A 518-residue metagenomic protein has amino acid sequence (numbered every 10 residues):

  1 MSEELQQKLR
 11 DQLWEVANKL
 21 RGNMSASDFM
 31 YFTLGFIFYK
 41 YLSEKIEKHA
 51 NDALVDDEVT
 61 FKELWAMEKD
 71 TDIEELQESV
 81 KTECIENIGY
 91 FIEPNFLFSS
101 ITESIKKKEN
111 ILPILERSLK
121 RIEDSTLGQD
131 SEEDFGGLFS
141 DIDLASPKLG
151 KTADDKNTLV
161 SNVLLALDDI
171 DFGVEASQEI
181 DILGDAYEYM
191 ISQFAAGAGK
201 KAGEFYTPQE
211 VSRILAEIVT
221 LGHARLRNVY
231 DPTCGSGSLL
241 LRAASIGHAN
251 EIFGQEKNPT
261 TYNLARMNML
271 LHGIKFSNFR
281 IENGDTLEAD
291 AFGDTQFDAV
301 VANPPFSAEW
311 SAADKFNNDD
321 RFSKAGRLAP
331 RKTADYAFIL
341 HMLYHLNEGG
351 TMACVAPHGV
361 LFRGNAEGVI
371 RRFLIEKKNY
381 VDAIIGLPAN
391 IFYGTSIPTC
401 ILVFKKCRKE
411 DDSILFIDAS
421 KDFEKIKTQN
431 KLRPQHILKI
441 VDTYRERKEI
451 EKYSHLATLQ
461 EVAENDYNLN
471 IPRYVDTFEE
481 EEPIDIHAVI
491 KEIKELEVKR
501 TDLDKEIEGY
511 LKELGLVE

Functional and structural regions predicted by a protein language model:
M1-V219, S277-T286, A291, G386-N390 (+2 more regions): Non-catalytic, mostly N-terminal accessory regions of nucleic-acid modification and defense proteins
E4, D290, D294-E518: A conserved structural/catalytic subdomain of Rossmann-like adenosyl-cofactor enzymes
F29, V229-D231, P259, N347 (+2 more regions): N-terminal hydrophobic or amphipathic segments with adjacent small-residue motifs that include Sec signal peptides
K40-A53, F194, H223, G247 (+4 more regions): A generic secondary-structure signal for well-formed alpha-helical elements
A195-A198, N250-E251, E424-K425: Short small-residue beta-strand/loop micro-motif enriched in glycine and branched aliphatics
K201-A302, S307-F316, F322-A325, Y336-A337 (+2 more regions): Conserved S-adenosyl-L-methionine
